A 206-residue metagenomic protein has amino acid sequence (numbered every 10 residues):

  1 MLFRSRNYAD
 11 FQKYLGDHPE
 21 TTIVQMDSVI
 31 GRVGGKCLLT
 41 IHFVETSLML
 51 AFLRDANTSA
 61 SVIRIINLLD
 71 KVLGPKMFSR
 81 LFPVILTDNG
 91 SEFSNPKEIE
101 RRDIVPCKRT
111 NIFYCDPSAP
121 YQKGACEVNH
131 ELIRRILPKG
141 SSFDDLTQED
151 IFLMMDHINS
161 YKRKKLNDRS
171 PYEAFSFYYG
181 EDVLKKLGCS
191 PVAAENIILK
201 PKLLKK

Functional and structural regions predicted by a protein language model:
Y14-I23: Structured nucleic-acid-interacting core domains from mobile-element enzymes and related host factors, especially RNase
G16, D27-V29, V33-A51, I66: Short conserved beta-strand segments at catalytic cores or DNA/RNA-binding microdomains of nucleic-acid binding
D27, F78-N95, D116-S118: Acidic/histidine-rich, metal-coordinating catalytic segments
G31-G34, A51-K76: Active-site beta-loop-alpha junctions of metal-dependent nucleic acid enzymes, especially the RNase H-like/DDE
K76-L81, C107-R109: Short helix-terminating capping/connector loops at secondary-structure junctions
T87-N89, E100-D103, I112-L137, D144-D156: RNase H-like two-metal-ion nuclease catalytic core shared by retroviral integrases and related mobile-element nucleases
K97, K139-K206: C-terminal domain-tail junction helix/linker
